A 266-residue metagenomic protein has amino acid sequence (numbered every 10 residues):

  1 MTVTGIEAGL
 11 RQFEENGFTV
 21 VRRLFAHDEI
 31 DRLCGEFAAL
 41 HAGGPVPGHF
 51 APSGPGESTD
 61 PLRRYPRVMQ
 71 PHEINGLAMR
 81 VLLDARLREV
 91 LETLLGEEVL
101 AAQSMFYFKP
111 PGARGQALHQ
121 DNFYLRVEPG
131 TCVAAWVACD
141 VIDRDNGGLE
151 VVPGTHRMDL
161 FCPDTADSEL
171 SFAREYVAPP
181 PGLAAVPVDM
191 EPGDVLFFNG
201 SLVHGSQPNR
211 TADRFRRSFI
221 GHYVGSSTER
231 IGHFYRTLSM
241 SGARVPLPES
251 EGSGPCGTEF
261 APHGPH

Functional and structural regions predicted by a protein language model:
M1-N16, R22-L118, Y124-V127, D164 (+2 more regions): Non-heme Fe(II)-dependent double-stranded beta-helix
C34, G43, A51-G54, V195 (+1 more regions): Non-heme Fe(II)/2-oxoglutarate
N75-R80, P180-V186, S206-Q207: Active-site rim elements
E97, N122-E128, A138-G148, T155-H156: Active-site region of the double-stranded beta-helix
R114-Q120, P129, D145-V151, L160-D164 (+1 more regions): A short secondary-structure junction signal
Q120-D121, E169-A184, D213-F215, F234-S239: Short, surface-exposed loop/helix-turn segments at secondary-structure junctions that function as lids/hinges flanking
R126-R144, D189, H222-S226: Short, conserved beta-strand element in jelly-roll/cupin
R144-V203, T228: Double-stranded beta-helix
